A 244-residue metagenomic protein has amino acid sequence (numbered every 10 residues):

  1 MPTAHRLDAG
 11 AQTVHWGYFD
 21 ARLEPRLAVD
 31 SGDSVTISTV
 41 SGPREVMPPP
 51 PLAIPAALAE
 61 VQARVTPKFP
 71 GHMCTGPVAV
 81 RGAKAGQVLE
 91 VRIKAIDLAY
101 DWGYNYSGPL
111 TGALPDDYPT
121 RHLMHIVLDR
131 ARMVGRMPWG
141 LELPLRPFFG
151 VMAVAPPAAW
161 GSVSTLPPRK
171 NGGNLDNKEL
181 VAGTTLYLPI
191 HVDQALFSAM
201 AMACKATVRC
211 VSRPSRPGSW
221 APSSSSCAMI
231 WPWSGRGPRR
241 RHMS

Functional and structural regions predicted by a protein language model:
P2-T66: N-terminal, Lys/Arg-enriched amphipathic/low-complexity engagement segments that precede the first folded domain
G10-D20, P67-T75, V163-N171: Short, structured beta-strand/loop micro-motifs enriched in basic residues and often containing a Trp
I37, V88-V91, L188: A generic structural signal for residues embedded in beta-strands
G42-I54, I96-Y106, Q194-K205: Short, Lys/Arg- and Gly-enriched loop/turn segments at beta-strand edges
H72-M73, K94-A182, Y187: Intrinsically disordered, low-complexity linker/loop segments enriched in Gly/Pro and charged/polar residues
P147-F149, P156-N174, K178-S244: Conserved mixed alpha/beta catalytic, RNA-binding, or beta-rich assembly cores of soluble enzyme, regulatory
